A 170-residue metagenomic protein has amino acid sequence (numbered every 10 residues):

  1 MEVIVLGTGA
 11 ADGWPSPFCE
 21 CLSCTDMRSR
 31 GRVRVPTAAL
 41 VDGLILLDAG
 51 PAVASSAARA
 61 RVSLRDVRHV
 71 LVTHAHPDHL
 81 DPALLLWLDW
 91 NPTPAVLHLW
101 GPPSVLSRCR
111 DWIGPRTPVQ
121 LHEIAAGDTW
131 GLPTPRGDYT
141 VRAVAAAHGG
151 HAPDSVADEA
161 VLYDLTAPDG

Functional and structural regions predicted by a protein language model:
M1-V62, I124-G170: Core dinuclear metal-dependent hydrolase active-site scaffold
L44, G50-W100, Q120-E123: Active-site metal-binding motif and surrounding structural segment of the metallo-beta-lactamase
H79-L80, S107-R110, W130, G150-H151: Short, well-ordered, mixed-charge alpha-helical segments that flank or form enzyme active sites
W87-D89, R110, L162: Short amphipathic alpha-helical segments and helix-helix/interface helices
A95, T117, G137: Residue-level signal for beta-strand positions within conserved beta-sheet cores that form or flank
G101-V105: Conserved Walker A/P-loop ATP-binding site and its immediately adjacent core in helicase/helicase-like ATPase domains
C109-P118: Short, aromatic/basic amphipathic alpha-helical patches
